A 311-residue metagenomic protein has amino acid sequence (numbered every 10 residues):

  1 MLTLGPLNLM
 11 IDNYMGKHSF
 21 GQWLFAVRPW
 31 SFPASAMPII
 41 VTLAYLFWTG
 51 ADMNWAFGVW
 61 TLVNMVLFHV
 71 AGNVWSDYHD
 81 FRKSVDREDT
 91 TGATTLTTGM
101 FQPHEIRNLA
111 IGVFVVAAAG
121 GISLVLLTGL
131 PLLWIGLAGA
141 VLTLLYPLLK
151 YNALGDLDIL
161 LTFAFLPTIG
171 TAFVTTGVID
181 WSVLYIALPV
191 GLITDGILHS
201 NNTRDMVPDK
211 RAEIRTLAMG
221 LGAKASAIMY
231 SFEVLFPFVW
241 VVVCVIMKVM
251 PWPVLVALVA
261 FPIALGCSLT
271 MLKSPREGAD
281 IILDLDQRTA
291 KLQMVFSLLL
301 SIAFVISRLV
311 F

Functional and structural regions predicted by a protein language model:
L2-W60, N152-D158: Topogenic membrane-insertion module of multi-pass membrane proteins
G16, T94-S182: Intramembrane alpha-helical segments
P33, M37-V41, T95, D158-F173 (+4 more regions): Small-residue-rich segments of transmembrane alpha-helices in multi-pass membrane proteins, especially helix faces
I39-V41, G50-W75, L133-A140, L144 (+1 more regions): Membrane-embedded alpha-helical segments that form the functional core of polytopic membrane enzymes, especially those
L67-T90, G196-A218: Acidic (Asp/Glu-rich) catalytic motifs at the cytosolic membrane interface
E88-L127, R215-M250, Q287-F296: Multi-pass membrane catalytic core of lipid/isoprenoid biosynthesis enzymes
I159-A212, K224-I228: Functional transmembrane core segments of multi-pass inner-membrane proteins
I246-S307: Extended hydrophobic alpha-helices typical of membrane-associated regions
